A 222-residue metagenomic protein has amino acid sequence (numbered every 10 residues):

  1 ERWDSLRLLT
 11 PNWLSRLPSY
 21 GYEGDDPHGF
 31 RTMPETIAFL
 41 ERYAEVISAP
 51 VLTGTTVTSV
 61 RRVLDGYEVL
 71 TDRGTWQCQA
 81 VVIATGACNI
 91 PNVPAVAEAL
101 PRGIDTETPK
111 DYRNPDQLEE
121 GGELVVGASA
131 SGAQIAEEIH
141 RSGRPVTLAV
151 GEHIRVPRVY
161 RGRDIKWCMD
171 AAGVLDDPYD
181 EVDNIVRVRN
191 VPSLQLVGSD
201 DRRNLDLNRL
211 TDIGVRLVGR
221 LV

Functional and structural regions predicted by a protein language model:
R2-A38, A149-L207, T211-D212, V218-V222: Glycine-rich active-site loop/strand segments that organize a redox cofactor
L6-R7, S59, R73, V96-A99 (+2 more regions): Short secondary-structure boundary/capping segments
N12, L64, R102-I104, D212: Sequence-level motif detector for i,i+2 pairs with an aromatic at +2
G21, T58, L64, D111-N114 (+1 more regions): Residue-level detector of flexible, active-site-proximal loop/helix-junction positions within diverse enzyme catalytic
Y22, D26, T32-E35, T85-S142 (+2 more regions): Glycine-rich dinucleotide-binding loop and its adjacent helix/turn
H28-N89, R209, G214-R216, V222: Feature captures the FAD/FMN-dependent oxidoreductase FAD-binding
R62, N92-V93, P157: Generic domain-boundary/flexible-linker signal
E68-T71, V93-A95, T108-R113, D183 (+1 more regions): A generic local structural motif
